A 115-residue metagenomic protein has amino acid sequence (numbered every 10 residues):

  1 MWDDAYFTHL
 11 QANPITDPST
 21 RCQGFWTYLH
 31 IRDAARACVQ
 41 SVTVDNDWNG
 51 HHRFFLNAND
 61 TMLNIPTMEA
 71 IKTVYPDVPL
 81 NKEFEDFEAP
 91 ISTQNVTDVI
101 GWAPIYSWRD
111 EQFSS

Functional and structural regions predicted by a protein language model:
W2-D3, I71: A general marker of short, structured functional hotspots
D3-S19, G24-R53: Alpha-helical substrate-binding/gating segment
R32-S115: C-terminal substrate-binding subdomain of Rossmann-fold SDR/epimerase-dehydratase oxidoreductases
